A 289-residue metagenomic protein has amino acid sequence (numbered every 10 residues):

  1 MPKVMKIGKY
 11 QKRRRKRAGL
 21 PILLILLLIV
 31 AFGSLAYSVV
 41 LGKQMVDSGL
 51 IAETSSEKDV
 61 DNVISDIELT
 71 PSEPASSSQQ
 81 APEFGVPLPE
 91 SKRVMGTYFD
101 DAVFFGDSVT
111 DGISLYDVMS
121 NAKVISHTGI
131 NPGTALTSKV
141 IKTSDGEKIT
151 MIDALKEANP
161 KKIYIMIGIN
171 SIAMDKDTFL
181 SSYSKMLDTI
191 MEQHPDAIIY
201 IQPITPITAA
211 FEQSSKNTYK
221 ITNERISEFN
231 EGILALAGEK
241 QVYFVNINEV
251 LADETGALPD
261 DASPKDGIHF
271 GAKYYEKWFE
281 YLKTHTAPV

Functional and structural regions predicted by a protein language model:
M1-G19: N-terminal Lys/Arg-rich, disordered targeting/topogenic segments
I22-Y37: Hydrophobic membrane-insertion alpha-helices, especially the h-region of bacterial N-terminal signal peptides
S38-D101: N-terminal, intrinsically disordered, polar/charged segments of Gram-positive cell-envelope systems that serve as
K92-S181: Conserved SGNH/GDSL esterase-like catalytic core that processes O-acyl groups on lipids and polysaccharides
T137-I141, I169-T178, I190, K216-N223 (+1 more regions): Second-shell loop/turn segments in exported
Y183-L187, N230: Generic structural signal for well-ordered alpha-helices, preferentially at hydrophobic/aromatic core positions
H194-I198: A short helix->loop->beta-strand "cap" motif at the edges of active sites that frequently abuts
I207-V289: Catalytic His-Asp segment of secreted/periplasmic serine-dependent ester chemistry enzymes
